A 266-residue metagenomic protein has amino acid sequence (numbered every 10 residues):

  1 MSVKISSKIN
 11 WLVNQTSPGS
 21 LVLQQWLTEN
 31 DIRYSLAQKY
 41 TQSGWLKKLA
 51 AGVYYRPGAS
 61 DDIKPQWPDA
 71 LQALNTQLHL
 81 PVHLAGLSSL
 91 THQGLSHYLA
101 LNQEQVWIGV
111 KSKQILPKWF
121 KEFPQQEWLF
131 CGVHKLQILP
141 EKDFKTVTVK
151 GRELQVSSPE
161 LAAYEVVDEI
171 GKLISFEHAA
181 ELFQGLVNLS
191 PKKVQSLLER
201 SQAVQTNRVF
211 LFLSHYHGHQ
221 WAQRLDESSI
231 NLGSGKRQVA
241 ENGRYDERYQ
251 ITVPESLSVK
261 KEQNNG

Functional and structural regions predicted by a protein language model:
M1-P81, V187-Q202, V209: Short beta-edge/loop segments at beta->alpha junctions of small alpha/beta modules that act as binding/recognition
G19, Q103-Q105, D246: Sequence-level motif detector for i,i+2 pairs with an aromatic at +2
Q24, Q38-S43, K48-I138, I251: Short gly/ser-rich loop at a beta-strand->alpha-helix junction or flexible surface loop bordering the NTP-binding
Q25, L87-S88, N102-V106, F176-A179 (+2 more regions): Short coil/turn segments at secondary-structure boundaries
Y34-Q38, H97, G171-S175: Short amphipathic alpha-helical segments with coiled-coil-like heptad repeat character
S35, L84, S158-A162: Short, well-structured alpha-helical interface segments that form or flank functional binding sites
P140-G266: Hydrophobic alpha-helical interaction segments
